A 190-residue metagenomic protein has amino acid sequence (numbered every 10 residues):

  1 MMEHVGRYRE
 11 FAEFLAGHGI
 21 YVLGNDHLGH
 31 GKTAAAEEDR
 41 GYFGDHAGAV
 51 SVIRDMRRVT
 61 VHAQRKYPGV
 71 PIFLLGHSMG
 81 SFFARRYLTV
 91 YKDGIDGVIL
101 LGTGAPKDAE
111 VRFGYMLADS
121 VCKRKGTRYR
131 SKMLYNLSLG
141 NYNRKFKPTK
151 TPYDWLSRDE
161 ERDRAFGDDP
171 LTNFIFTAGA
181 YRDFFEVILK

Functional and structural regions predicted by a protein language model:
M1-E3, S78-M79: Active-site glycine-rich loops that stabilize anionic/oxyanionic intermediates across multiple enzyme folds
R7-E38: Conserved alpha/beta-hydrolase
D26, F73, G97-I99: Residue in the alpha/beta-hydrolase core beta-strand immediately N-terminal to the catalytic nucleophile
G44-Q64: Alpha/beta-hydrolase active-site loop
Y67-S78: Alpha/beta-hydrolase fold nucleophile elbow
G76-R86: Glycine-rich nucleophile elbow surrounding the catalytic serine of serine-hydrolase chemistry
A84-L171: Alpha/beta-hydrolase-fold enzymes
F176-K190: Active-site nucleophile elbow and catalytic-triad environment of alpha/beta-hydrolase enzymes
